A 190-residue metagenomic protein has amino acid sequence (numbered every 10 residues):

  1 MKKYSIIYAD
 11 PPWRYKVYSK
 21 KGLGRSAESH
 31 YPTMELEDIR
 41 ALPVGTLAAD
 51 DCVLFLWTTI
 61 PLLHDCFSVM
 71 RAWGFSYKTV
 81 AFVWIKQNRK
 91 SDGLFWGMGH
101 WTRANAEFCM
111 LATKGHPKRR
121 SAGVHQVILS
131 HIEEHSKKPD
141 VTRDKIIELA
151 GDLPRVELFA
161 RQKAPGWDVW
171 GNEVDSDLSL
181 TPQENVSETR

Functional and structural regions predicted by a protein language model:
M1-R190: Class I S-adenosyl-L-methionine-dependent methyltransferase catalytic core
